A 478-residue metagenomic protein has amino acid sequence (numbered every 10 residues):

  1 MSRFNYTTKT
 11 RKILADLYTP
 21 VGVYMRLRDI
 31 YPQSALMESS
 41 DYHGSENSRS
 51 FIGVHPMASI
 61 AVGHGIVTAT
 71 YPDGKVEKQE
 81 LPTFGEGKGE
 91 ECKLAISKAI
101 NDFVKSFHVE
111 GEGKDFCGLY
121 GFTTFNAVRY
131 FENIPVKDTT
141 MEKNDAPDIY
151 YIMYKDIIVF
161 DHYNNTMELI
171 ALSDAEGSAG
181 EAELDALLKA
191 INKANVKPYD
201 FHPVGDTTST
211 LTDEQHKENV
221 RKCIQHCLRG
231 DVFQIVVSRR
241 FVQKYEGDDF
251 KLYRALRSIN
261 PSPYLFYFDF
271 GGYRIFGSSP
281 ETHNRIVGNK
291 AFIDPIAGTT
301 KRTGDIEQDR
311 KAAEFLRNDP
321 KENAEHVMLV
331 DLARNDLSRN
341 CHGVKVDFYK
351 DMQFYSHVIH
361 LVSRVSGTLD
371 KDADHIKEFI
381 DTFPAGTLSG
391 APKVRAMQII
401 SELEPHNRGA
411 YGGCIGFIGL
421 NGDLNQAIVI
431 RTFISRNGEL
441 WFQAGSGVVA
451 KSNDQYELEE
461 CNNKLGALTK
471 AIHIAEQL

Functional and structural regions predicted by a protein language model:
M1-L478: Extended alpha-helical targeting/anchoring segments, especially N-terminal organellar/secretory targeting helices
